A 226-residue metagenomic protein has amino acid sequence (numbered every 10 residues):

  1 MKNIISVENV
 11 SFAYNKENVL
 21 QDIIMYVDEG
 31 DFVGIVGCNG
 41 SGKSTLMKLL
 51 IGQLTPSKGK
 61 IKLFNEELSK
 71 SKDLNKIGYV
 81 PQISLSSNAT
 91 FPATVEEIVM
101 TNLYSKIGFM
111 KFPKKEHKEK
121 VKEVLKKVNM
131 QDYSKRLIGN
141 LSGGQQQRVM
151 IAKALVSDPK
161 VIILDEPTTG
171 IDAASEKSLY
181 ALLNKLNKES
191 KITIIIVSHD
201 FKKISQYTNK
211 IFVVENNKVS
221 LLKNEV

Functional and structural regions predicted by a protein language model:
I51: Helix-to-loop junction immediately C-terminal to a conserved catalytic motif
G59-D73: Conserved ABC transporter NBD signature motif
K114-Y133: Conserved ABC ATPase "signature" region
L137-L141: Conserved ABC ATPase signature
I162-D165: Catalytic Walker B motif of ABC-type/P-loop ATPase nucleotide-binding domains
S198-H199: H-loop/switch region of ABC-family ATPase nucleotide-binding domains
Y207-N224: H-loop (His-switch) and adjacent beta-strand-loop-beta switch element of ABC-type ATPase nucleotide-binding domains
